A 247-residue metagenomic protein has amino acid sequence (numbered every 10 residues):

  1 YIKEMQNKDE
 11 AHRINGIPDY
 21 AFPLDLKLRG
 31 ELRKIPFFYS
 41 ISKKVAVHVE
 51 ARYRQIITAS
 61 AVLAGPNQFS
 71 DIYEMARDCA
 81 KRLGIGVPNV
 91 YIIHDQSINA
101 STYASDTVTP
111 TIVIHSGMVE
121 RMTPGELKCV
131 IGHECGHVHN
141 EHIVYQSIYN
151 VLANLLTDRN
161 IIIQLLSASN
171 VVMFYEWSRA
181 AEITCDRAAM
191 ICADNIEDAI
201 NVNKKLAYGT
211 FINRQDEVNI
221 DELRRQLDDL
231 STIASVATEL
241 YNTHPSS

Functional and structural regions predicted by a protein language model:
Y1-S105, V171-V172, T210-F211, S235-T238: Hydrophobic or amphipathic, alpha-helical segments that drive membrane association/targeting
N67, D71, I112-C129, M173-R179: Short pre-active-site segment immediately N-terminal to the catalytic Zn-binding motif
Q68-Y73, C79-I85, I162-D228: Short helix/loop segments within enzyme catalytic domains that coordinate or immediately flank catalytic cofactors
A76, I114, H133, C185 (+1 more regions): Divalent metal-coordination and catalytic microenvironments
M122, I131-N140, T184, A188: Active-site His/Glu-centered metal-binding helix of metallohydrolases
C135-N154: Catalytic Zn2+-binding segment of zinc metalloproteases
L223-T243: Metal-dependent nucleotide-binding catalytic modules
